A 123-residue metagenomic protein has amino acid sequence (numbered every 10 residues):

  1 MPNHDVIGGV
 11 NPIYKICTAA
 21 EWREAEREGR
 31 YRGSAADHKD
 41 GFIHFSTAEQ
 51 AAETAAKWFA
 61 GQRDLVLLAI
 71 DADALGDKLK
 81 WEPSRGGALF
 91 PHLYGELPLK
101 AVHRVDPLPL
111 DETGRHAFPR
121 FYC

Functional and structural regions predicted by a protein language model:
P2-C123: Conserved, structured core segments of small domains
